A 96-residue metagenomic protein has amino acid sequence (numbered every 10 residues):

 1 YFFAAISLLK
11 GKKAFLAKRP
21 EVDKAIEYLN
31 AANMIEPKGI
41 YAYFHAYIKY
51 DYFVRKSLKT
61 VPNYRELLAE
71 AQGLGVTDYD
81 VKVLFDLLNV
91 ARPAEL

Functional and structural regions predicted by a protein language model:
Y1-A14, P37-R55, T77-E95: Amphipathic alpha-helical repeat scaffolds of TPR domains
K18-N33, K56-G75: Alpha-helical repeat scaffolds
